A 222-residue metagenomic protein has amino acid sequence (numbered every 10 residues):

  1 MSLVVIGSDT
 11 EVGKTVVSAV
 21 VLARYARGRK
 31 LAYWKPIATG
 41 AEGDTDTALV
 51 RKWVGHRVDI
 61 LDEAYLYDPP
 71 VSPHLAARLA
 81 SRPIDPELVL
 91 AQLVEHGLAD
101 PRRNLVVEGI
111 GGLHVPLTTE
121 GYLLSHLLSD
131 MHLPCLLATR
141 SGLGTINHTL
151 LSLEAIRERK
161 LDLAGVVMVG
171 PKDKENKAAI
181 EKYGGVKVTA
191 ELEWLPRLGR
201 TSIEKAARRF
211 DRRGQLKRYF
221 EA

Functional and structural regions predicted by a protein language model:
M1-V4, K30: Extreme N-terminal starter segment of soluble prokaryotic enzymes
V4-A19: Glycine-rich phosphate-binding P-loop
V16-E87, Q92-G97: N-terminal phosphate/diphosphate-binding loop that engages ATP/GTP or pyrophosphate donors across diverse enzyme folds
Y33-K35, L136-T139, A164-G170: Short internal beta-strands
V89-T118: Switch II (G3) loop of P-loop NTPases
T118-S141: Inter-motif core of Ras-like GTPase G domains
L153-A222: C-terminal lobe/tail of nucleotide-utilizing enzymes
